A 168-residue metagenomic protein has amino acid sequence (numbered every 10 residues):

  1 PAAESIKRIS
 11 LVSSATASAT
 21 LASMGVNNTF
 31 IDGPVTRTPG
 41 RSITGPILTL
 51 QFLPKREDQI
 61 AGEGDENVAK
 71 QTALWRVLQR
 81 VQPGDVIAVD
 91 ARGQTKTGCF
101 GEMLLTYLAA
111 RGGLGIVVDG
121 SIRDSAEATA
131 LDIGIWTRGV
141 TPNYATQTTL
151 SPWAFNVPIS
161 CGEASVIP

Functional and structural regions predicted by a protein language model:
P1-I167: Feature captures the catalytic cores and cofactor-binding loops of soluble hydro-lyases/lyases that act on carboxylate
